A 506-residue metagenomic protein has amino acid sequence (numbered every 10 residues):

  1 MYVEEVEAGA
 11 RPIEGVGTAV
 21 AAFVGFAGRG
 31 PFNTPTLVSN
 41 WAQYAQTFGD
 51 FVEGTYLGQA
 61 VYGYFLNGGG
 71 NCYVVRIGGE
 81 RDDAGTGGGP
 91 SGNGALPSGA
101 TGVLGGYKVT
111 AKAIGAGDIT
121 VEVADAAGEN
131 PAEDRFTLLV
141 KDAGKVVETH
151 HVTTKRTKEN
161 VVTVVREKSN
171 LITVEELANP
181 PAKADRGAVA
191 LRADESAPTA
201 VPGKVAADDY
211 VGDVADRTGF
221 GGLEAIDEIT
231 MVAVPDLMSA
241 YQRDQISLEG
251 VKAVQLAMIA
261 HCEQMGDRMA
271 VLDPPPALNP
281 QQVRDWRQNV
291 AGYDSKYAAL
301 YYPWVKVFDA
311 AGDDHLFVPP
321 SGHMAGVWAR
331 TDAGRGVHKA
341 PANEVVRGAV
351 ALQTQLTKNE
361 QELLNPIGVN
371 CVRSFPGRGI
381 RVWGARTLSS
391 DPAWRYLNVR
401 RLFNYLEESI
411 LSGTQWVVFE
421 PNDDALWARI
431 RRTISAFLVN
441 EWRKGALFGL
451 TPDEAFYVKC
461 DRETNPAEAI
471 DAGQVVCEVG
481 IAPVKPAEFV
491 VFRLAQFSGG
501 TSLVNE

Functional and structural regions predicted by a protein language model:
M1-L104, K108-A116, A127-E133, T137-V146 (+2 more regions): Structured, hydrophobic secondary-structure cores that serve as assembly/anchoring elements
D83-A84, G94, A143, V161 (+5 more regions): Short linear motifs in intrinsically disordered/low-complexity regions
N93, E176-L177, D194, P198 (+1 more regions): Generic N-terminal simple sequence motifs
G94-S98, D118-A124, G144-S169, T173-A178 (+1 more regions): Short amphipathic beta-strand/extended segments with alternating polar/hydrophobic composition
G115-I119, R186-R192, I434: A broad "ordered helical/assembly scaffold" signature
T173-V174, K183, R192, V271: Intrinsically disordered, low-complexity regulatory regions of eukaryotic regulatory proteins
P181-V211, D216: Long, low-complexity, polar/charged, intrinsically disordered or flexibly structured peripheral segments
